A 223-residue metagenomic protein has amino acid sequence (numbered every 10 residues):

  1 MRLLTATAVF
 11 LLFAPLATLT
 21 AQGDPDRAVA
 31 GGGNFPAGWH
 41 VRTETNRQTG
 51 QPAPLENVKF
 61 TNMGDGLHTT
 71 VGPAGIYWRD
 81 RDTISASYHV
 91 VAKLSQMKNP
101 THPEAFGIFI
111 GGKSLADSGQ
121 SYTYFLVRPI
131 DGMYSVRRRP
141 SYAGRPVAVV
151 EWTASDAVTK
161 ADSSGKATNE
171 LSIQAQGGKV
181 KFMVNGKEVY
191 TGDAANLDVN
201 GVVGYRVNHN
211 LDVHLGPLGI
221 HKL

Functional and structural regions predicted by a protein language model:
A6-T18: Bacterial N-terminal signal peptides
Q22-P100, K179: Low-complexity, Ser/Thr/Pro/Gly-rich disordered linker/stalk regions
V71-R145: Secretory/extracellular carbohydrate-interaction modules and structurally similar beta-sandwich "look-alikes"
I76-D82, S155-S163, Y205: Beta-strand-rich interaction surfaces with strong enrichment in secreted/lumenal proteins
A92, D162, K166-Q176, V180-F182: Short tryptophan-centered beta-strand motifs in secreted/extracellular beta-sheet-rich domains of glycan-recognition
G144-E170: Short, aromatic/His-centered strand-loop micro-motif at the edge of beta-sheets
M183-G204: Short, solvent-exposed beta-strand-to-loop segments that form ligand-recognition rims of beta-rich domains
L197-L223: Ligand-recognition surfaces built from glycine- and aromatic
